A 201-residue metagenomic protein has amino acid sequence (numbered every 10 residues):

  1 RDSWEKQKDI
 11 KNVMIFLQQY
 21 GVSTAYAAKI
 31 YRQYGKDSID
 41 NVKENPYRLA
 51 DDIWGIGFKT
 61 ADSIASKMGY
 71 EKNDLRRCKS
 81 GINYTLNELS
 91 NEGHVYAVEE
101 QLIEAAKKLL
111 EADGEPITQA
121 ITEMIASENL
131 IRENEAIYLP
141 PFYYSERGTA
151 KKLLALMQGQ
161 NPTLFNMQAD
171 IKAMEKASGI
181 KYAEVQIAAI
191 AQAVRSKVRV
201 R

Functional and structural regions predicted by a protein language model:
R1-R201: Conserved ATP-binding/catalytic motifs of P-loop helicase motor domains
